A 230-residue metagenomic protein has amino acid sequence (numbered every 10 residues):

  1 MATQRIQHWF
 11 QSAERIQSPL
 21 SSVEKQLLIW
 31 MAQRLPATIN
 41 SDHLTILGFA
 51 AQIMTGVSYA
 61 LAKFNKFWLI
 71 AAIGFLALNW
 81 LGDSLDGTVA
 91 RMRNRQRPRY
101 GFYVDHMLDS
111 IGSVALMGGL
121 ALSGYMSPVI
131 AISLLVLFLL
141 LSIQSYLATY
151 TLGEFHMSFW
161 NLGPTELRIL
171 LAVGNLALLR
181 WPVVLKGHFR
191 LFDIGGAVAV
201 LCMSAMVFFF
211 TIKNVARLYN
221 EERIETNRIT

Functional and structural regions predicted by a protein language model:
M1-I73, G118-T230: Hydrophobic alpha-helical transmembrane segments
A71-G118, Q144-A148, I212-A216: Acidic (Asp/Glu-rich) catalytic motifs at the cytosolic membrane interface
